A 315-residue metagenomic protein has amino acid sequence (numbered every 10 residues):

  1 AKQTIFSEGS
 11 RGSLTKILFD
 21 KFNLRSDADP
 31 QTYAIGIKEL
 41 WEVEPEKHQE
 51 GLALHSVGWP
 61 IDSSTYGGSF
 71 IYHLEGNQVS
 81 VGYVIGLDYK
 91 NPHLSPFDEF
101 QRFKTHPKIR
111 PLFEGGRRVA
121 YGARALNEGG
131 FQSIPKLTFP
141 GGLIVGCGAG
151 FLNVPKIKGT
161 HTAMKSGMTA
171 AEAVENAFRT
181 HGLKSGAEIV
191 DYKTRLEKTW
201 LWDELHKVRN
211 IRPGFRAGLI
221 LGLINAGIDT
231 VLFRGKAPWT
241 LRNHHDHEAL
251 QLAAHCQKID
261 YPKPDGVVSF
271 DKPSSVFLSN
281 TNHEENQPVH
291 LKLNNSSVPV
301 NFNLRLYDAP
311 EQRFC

Functional and structural regions predicted by a protein language model:
A1-L112, G150-F151, S166-T169, A173: Predominantly flavin-linked oxidoreductase catalytic cores and closely associated redox partners
A28, N91, S133-K136, V154-T162 (+2 more regions): Alpha-helix capping and helix-loop boundary segments enriched in small/acidic/polar residues
I61-T65, A125-L126, H283: A short catalytic or substrate-binding loop motif that flags glycine-/basic-rich loops and adjacent residues that bind
E75-N77, K136-P155, R313-F314: Short FAD-binding loop at a beta-strand-to-alpha-helix junction that anchors the flavin cofactor in diverse
Y83-V84, G148-K158, S297: Glycine- and acidic
P111-Q132: Flavin (FAD/FMN) cofactor-binding core of flavoprotein oxidoreductases
G150-K156, M168, E172-I220: Active-site-proximal substrate-binding core of FAD-dependent oxidoreductases
T199-F314: Ferredoxin-type iron-sulfur electron-transfer modules and their immediate structural context
